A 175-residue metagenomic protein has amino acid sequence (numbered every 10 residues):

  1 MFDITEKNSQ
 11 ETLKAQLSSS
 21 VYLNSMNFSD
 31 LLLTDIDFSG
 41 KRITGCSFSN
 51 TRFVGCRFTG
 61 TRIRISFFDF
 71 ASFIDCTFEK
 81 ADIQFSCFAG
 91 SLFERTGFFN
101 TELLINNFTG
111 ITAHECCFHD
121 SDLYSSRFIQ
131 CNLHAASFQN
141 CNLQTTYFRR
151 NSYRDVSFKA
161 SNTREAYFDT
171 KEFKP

Functional and structural regions predicted by a protein language model:
F2-P175: Tandem repeat scaffolds
